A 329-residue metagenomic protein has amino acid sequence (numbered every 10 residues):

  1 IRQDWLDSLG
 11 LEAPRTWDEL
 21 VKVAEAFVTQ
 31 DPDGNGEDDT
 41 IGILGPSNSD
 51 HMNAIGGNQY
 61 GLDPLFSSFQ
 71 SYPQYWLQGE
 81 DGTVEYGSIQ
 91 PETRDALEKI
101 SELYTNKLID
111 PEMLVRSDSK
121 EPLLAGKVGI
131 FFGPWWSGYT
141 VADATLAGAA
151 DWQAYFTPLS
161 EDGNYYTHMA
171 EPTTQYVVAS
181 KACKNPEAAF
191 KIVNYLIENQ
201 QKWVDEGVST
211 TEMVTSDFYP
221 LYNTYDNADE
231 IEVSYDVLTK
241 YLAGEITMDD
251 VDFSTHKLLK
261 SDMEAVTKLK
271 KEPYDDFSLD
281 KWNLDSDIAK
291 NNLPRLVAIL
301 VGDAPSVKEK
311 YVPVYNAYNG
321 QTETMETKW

Functional and structural regions predicted by a protein language model:
I1, S68-L77, S101-L108, D162-T174 (+2 more regions): Active-site-adjacent bridging/hinge elements
I1-G57, Q78-K127, V177-E212: Helix-loop-helix "hinge/cap" segment bordering the ligand-binding cleft or interdomain interface
E12, P73-P91, S160-T167, Y222-I246 (+2 more regions): Short, solvent-exposed loop/beta-turn-alpha elements that line the ligand-binding surface or hinge of extracytoplasmic
H51-Y72: Conserved oxyanion/phosphate-binding beta-strand-loop segments in alpha/beta enzyme cores
Q78-D110, F156-S160, A243-L269: Glycine-centered hinge/linker elements that transmit conformational signals in sensory and ligand-binding systems
A125-S137: Alpha-to-beta junction loops
V141-D162: Ligand-binding "clamshell"
Q201-W329: Conserved small-residue motifs centered on glycine
